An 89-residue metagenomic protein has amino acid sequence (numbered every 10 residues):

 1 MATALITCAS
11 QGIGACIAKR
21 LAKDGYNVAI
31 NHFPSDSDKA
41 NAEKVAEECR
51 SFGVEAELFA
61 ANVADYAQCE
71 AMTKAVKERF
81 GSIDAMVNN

Functional and structural regions predicted by a protein language model:
T3-I6, M86-V87: Conserved hydrophobic beta-strands of the Rossmann-like cofactor-binding core in SDR/related NAD(P)H-dependent
S10-G12, P34: Conserved glycine-rich cofactor-binding loop
L21: Aromatic pocket-lining residues of Rossmann-like dinucleotide-binding sites
D24-A42: Conserved glycine-rich Rossmann-like NAD(P)H-binding loop of the short-chain dehydrogenase/reductase
F52-E55, K74-N88: A glycine-rich helix->loop->beta "capping" turn within Rossmann-like NAD(P)(H)-dependent oxidoreductase domains
A60-K74: The beta1-alpha1 cofactor-binding region of Rossmann-like NAD(H)/NADP(H)-dependent oxidoreductases
